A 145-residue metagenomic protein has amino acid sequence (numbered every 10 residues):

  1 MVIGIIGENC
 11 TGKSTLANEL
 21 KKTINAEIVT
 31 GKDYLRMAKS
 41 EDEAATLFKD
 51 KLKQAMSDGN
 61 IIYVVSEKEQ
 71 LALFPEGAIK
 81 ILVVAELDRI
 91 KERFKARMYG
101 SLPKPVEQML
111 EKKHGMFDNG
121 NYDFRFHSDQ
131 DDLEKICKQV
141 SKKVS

Functional and structural regions predicted by a protein language model:
V2: Walker A (P-loop) ATP-phosphate-binding motif of ABC ATPase nucleotide-binding domains
I5: Hydrophobic anchor at the beta1->P-loop junction of P-loop NTPases
E8: P-loop (Walker A) phosphate-binding loop of NTP-binding proteins
T11: ATP-binding Walker
S14: Walker A/P-loop
A17-D58: Conserved substrate/cofactor phosphate-moiety recognition/catalytic segment in nucleotide-dependent phosphotransferases
F74-F94: Conserved phosphate-donor/acceptor-positioning beta-strand/loop module used by diverse small-molecule
Y99-S145: Small-molecule kinase domains that catalyze NTP-dependent phosphoryl transfer to phosphate-bearing small molecules
